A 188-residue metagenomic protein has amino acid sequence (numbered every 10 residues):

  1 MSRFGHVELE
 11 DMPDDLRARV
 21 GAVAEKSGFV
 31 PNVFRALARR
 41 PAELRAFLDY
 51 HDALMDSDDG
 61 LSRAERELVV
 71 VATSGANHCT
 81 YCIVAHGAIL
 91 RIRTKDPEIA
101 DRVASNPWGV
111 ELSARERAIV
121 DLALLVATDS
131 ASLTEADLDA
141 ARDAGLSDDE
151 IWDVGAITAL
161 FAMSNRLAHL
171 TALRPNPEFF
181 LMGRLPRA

Functional and structural regions predicted by a protein language model:
M1-A188: Hydrophobic alpha-helical segments
